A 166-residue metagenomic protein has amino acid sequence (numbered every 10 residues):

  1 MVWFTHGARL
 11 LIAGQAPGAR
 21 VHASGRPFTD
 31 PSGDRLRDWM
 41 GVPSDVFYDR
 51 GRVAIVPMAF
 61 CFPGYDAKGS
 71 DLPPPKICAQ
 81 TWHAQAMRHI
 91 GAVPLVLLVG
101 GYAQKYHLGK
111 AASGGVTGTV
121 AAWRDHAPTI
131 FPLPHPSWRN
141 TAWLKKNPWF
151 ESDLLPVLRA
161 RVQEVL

Functional and structural regions predicted by a protein language model:
M1-V165: A polyanion-binding, active-site-adjacent surface
